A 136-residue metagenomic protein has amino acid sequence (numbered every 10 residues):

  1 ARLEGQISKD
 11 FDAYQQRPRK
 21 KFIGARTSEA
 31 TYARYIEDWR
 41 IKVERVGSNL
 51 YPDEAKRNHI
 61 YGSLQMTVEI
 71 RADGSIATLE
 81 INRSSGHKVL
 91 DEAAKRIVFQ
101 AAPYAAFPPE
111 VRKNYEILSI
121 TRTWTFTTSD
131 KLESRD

Functional and structural regions predicted by a protein language model:
A1-I23, E44-G47, R71-R83, E92-A106 (+1 more regions): Conserved "boundary/linchpin" sites in short secondary-structure elements
K21, A30-R34, S48: Glycine- and small hydrophobic-enriched segments that form the cores of compact globular domains
R26, A30-E37, S85-V89: Soluble non-cytosolic domains of exported or imported proteins
Y51-K56, E110: Surface-exposed patches in mature extracellular/periplasmic domains of secreted proteins
I60-L64: Short, small/polar residue-rich loop motifs at catalytic or cofactor-binding pockets
